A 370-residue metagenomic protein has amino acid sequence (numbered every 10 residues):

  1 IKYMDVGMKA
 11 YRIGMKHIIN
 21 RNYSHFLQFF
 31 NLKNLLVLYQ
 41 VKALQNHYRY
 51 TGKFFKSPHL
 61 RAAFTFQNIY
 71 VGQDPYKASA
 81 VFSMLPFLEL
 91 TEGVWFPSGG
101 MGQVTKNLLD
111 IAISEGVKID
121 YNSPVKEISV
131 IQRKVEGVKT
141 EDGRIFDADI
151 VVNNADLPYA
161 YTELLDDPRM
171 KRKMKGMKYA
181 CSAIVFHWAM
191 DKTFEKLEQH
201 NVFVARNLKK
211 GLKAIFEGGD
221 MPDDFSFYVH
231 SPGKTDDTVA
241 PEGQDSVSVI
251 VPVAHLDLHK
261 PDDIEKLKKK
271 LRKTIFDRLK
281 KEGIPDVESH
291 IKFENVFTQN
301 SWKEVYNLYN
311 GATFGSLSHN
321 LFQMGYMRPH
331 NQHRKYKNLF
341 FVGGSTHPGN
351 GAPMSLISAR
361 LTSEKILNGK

Functional and structural regions predicted by a protein language model:
I1-K77: Rossmann-like flavin
S57-G72, D224-H230, P285-P348: A glycine-rich dinucleotide-binding beta-alpha-beta segment and adjacent secondary-structure elements that constitute
M84-V135: Helical element adjacent to the flavin cofactor pocket in flavoenzyme catalytic cores
P124-P241: Mid-domain catalytic core of redox enzymes that form a hydrophobic substrate pocket/lid adjacent to a catalytic redox
V130, N368-K370: Active-site-proximal substrate-binding core of FAD-dependent oxidoreductases
V152, W188, V249, L279 (+3 more regions): Hydrophobic, well-ordered secondary-structure elements that form the walls of internal hydrophobic environments
D191-K303: C-terminal segments that line or cap access tunnels to active or ligand-binding sites in enzymes and enzyme-associated
G344-I366: A conserved FAD-binding loop/helix module that cradles the flavin
